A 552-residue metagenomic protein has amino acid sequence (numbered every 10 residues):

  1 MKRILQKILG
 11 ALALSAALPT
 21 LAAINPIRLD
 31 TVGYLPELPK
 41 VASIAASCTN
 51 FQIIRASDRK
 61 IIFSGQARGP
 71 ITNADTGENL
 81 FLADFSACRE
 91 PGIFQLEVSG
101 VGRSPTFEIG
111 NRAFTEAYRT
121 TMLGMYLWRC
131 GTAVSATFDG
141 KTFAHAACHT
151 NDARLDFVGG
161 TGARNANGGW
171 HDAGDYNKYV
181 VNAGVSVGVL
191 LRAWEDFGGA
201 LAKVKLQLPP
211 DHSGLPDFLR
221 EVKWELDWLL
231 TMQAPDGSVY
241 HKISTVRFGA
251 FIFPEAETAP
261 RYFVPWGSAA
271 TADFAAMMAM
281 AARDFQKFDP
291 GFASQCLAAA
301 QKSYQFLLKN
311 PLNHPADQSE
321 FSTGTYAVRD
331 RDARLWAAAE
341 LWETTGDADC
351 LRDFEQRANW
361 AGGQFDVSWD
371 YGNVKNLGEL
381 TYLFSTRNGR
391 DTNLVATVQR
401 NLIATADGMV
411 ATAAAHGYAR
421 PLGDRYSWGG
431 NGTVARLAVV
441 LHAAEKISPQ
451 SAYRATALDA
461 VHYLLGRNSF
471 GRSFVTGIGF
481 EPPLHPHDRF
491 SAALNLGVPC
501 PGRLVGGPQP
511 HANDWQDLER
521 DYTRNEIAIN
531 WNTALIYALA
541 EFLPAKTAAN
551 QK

Functional and structural regions predicted by a protein language model:
M1-L12: Bacterial N-terminal signal peptides that target proteins for export
A17-L18: N-terminal signal peptide c-region/cleavage motif recognized by signal peptidases
I27, T31-V101, N111-A113, L123-G184 (+8 more regions): Aromatic (Trp/Tyr) and acidic
A173, L206-P216, P260-V264, Q286 (+2 more regions): The substrate-binding groove and active-site-proximal loops of carbohydrate-active enzymes, especially glycoside
L215-S238: Carboxylate/His-rich catalytic cores and anion/metal-binding grooves
Q301-Q305, L312: Hydrophobic, small-residue-rich alpha-helical packing segments that form membrane-like cores
N359-V367: Solenoid-like repeat scaffolds
